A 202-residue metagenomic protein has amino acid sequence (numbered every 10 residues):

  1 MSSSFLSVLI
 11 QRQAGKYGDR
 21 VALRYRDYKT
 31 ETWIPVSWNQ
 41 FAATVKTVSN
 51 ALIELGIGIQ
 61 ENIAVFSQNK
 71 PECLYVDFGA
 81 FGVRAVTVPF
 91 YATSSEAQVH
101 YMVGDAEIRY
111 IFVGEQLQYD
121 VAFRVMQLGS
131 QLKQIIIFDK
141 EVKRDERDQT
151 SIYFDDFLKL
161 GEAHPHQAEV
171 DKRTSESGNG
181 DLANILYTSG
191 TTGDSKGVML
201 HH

Functional and structural regions predicted by a protein language model:
S2-R24, A43: A short N-terminal helical cap/helix-turn-helix that marks the beginning of AMP-binding/adenylate-forming
L9, N50, L55, G82-L160: Structural core segment of the AMP-binding/adenylate-forming
G18-V21, I136, I152, E162-Y187 (+1 more regions): Conserved pre-ATP/AMP-binding loop-to-beta segment of ANL
L23-F78, S95-H100, Y153-E162, L200-H202: Conserved AMP-binding/adenylate-forming core of the ANL superfamily
P35, F112, S151, E176 (+1 more regions): Short aromatic/basic micro-patch
I63, A80, I111, L182 (+1 more regions): Conserved S/T- and glycine-rich ATP-binding loop of Class I adenylate-forming
S67-N69, G114-E115, D181: Helix N-cap/beta->alpha junction signal
S189-G197, H202: Conserved phosphate-binding and hydrolysis motifs of nucleotide-dependent enzymes
